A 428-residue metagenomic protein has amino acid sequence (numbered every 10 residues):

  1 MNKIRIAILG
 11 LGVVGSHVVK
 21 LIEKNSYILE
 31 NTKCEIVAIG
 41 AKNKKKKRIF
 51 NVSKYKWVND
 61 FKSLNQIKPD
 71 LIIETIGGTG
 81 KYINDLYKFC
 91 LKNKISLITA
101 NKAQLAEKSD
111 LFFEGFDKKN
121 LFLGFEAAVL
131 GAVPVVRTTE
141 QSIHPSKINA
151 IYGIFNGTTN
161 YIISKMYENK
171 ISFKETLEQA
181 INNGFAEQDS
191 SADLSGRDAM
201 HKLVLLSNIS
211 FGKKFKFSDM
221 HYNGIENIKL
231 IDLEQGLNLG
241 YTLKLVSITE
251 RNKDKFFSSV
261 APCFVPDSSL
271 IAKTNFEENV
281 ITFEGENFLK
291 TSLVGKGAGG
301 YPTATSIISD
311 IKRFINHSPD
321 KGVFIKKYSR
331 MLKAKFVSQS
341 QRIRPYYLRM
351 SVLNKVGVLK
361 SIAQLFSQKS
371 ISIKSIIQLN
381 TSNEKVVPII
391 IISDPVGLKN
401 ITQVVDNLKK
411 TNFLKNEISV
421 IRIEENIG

Functional and structural regions predicted by a protein language model:
G15-S16, I83: N-terminal Rossmann-fold NAD(P) dinucleotide-binding loop
K24-F50: NAD(P)-binding Rossmann-fold cofactor-contacting core
K45, S63-N84, S96-A100: Rossmann-like NAD(P)-binding element
G78-K92, K102-E140: Rossmann-fold NAD(P)-binding glycine/threonine-rich loop
D117-D198, L205: Rossmann-like NAD(P)H-binding beta-loop-alpha module
I148-Y152, N160-I163, Y167, Q179 (+2 more regions): Catalytic, metal-anchored helix/loop core of enzyme active sites in primary metabolism
E175-K273, E278-V280: Substrate-binding/catalytic subdomain of NAD(P)-dependent oxidoreductase enzymes
I311-G428: A conserved regulatory-domain signal marking ACT and ACT-like small-molecule sensing domains and adjacent regulatory
